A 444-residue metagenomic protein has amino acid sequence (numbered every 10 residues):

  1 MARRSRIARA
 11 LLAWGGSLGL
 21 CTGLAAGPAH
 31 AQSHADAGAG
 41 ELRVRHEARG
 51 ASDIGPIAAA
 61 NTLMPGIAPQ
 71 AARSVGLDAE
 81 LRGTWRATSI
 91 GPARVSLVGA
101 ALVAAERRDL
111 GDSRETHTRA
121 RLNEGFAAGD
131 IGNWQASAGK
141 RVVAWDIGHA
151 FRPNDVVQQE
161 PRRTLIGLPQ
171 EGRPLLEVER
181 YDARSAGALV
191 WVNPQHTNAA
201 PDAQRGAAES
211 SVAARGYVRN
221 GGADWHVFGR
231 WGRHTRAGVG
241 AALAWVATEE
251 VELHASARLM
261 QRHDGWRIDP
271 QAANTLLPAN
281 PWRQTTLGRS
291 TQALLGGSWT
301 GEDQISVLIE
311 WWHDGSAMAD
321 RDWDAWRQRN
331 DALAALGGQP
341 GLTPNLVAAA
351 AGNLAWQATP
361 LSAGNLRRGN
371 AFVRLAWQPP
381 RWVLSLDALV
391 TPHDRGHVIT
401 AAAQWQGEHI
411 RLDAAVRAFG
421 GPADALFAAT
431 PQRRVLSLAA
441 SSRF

Functional and structural regions predicted by a protein language model:
A35-G50, A93-G99, A136-A138, G187-L189 (+7 more regions): Transmembrane beta-strands of outer-membrane beta-barrel proteins
A48-L77: Surface-exposed strand-loop-strand hairpins of Gram-negative outer-membrane beta-barrel proteins
G66, A100-A105, D109, Q158-P161 (+8 more regions): Transmembrane beta-strand segments that form the barrel wall of outer-membrane beta-barrel proteins
A71-A79, T118-N123, Q170-P174, Y181 (+6 more regions): Residues that define the transmembrane beta-barrel architecture of outer-membrane proteins
W85-G91, R121, D130-N133, Y181-R184 (+8 more regions): Outer-membrane beta-barrel strand-turn architecture
R86-P194, G421: Outer membrane beta-barrel
R219-G222, A244-L389: Detector for outer-membrane/organellar transmembrane beta-barrel domains, recognizing the amphipathic beta-strand
V373, I410-R411, V416-A418, T430-F444: Outer-membrane beta-barrel "beta-signal"
